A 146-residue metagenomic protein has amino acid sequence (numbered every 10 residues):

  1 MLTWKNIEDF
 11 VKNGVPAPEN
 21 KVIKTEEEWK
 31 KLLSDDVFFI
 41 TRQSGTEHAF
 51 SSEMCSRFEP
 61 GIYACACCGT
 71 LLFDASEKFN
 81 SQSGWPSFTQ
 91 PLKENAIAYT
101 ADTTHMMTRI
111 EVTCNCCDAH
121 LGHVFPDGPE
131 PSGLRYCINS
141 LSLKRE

Functional and structural regions predicted by a protein language model:
M1-N13: Accessory (non-J-domain) regions of J-domain/Hsp40 co-chaperones
V11, P16, N20-E146: A short Gly-Trp-Pro
